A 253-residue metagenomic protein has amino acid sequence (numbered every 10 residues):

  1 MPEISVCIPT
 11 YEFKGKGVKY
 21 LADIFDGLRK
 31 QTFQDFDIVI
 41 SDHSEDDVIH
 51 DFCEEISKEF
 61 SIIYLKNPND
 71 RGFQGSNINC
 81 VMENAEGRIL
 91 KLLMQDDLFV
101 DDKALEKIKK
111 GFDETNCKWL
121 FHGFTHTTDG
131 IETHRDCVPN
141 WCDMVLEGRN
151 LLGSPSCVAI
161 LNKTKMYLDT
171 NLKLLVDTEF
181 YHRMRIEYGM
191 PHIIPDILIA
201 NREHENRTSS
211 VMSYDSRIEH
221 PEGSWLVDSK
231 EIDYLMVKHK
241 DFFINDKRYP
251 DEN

Functional and structural regions predicted by a protein language model:
D23-D35: Short, acidic, metal-binding catalytic loop of nucleotide-sugar glycosyltransferases
D35-E45, L65-N67: Short beta-strand/loop segment that forms part of the nucleotide-sugar
D42-F52, R71, M94: A conserved acidic beta->alpha catalytic loop
P68-N79, A104-M166, E205, S210-D233 (+1 more regions): Flexible acidic/His/Gly-enriched loops in nucleotide-sugar-dependent glycosyltransferase catalytic domains
N79-I89: Active-site nucleotide-sugar/metal-binding loop of Leloir-type enzymes
G87-L98: Short beta-strand-to-loop acidic/aromatic patch adjacent to the donor-nucleotide binding site
G123, T178, H192-L198, E203: Catalytic beta-strand/loop signature of glycosyltransferases that borders the donor
L174-F180: Acidic donor-binding loop at a coil-to-helix junction in glycosyltransferase catalytic cores that engages
